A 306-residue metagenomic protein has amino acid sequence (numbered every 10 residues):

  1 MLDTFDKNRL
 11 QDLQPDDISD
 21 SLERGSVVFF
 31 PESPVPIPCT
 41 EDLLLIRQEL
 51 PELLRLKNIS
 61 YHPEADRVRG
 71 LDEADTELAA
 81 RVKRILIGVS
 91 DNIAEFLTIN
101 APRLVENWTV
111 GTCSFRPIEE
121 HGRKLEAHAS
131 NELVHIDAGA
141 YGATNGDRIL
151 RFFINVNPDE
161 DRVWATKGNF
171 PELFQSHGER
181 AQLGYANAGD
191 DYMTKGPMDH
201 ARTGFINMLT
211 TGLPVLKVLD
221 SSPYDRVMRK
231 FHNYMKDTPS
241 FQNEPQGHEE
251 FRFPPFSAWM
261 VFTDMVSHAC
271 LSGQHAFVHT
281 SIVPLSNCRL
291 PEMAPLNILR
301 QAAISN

Functional and structural regions predicted by a protein language model:
M1-L2: Short Lys/Arg-enriched alpha/beta "domain-start" segment
F5-Q14, L125-A138, Y234-E244: Short linear interaction motifs
K7, G70, A74, G111 (+5 more regions): Residue-level signal for well-ordered alpha-helical segments
Q11-I18, P284: Alpha-helix initiation/capping motif
Q11-Q14, Q48, Q175, Q182 (+4 more regions): Residue-identity detector for glutamine
D16-R226: Non-heme Fe(II) oxygenase catalytic core, chiefly the N-lobe of the double-stranded beta-helix
W164-T166, N233-N306: Catalytic core of Fe(II)/2-oxoglutarate
N207-R252: Intrinsically disordered, low-complexity segments enriched in Gly and acidic/Ser/Thr residues that form flexible
